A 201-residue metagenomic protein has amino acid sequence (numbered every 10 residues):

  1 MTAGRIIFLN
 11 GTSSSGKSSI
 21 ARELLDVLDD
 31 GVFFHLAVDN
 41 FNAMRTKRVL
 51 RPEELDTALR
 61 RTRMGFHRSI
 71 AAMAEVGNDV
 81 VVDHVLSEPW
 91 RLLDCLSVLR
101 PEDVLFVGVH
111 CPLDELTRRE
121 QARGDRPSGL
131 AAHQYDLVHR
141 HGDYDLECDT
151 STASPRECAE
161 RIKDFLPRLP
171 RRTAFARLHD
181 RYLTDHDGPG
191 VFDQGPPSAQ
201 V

Functional and structural regions predicted by a protein language model:
T2-I6, N78: Pre-Walker A (Motif I) flank of P-loop NTPase domains
L9: Hydrophobic anchor at the beta1->P-loop junction of P-loop NTPases
S14: Walker A (P-loop) phosphate-binding loop of P-loop NTPases
K17: Conserved lysine of the Walker
R22-A71: Conserved substrate/cofactor phosphate-moiety recognition/catalytic segment in nucleotide-dependent phosphotransferases
V76-V81, D103-L105: Loop/turn-to-beta-strand initiation segments
L99-R119, C148: Conserved phosphate-donor/acceptor-positioning beta-strand/loop module used by diverse small-molecule
R118-G195: Small-molecule kinase domains that catalyze NTP-dependent phosphoryl transfer to phosphate-bearing small molecules
